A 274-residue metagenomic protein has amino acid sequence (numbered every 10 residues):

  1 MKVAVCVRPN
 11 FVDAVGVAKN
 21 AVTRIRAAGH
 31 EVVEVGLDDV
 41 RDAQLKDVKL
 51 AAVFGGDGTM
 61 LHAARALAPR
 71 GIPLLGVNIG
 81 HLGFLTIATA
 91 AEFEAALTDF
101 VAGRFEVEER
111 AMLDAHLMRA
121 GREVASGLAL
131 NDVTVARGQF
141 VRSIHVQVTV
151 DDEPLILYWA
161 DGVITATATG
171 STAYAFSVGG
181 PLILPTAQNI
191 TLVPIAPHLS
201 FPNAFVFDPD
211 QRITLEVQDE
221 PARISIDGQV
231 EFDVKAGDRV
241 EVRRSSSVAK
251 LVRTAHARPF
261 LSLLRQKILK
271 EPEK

Functional and structural regions predicted by a protein language model:
M1-L50, F54, A91-E106, L117-G127: ATP/NTP phosphate-donor binding region
A51, L74, V163-I164: Short, well-ordered beta-strand core segments
V53-D57, A64-A66: N-terminal glycine-rich "phosphate-gripper" loop used for MgATP/nucleotide binding and carboxylate activation
G56-T59, L82, T169: Short glycine-rich anion-binding loops that position phosphate/pyrophosphate groups of nucleotides and phosphorylated
R65-I79: A short, gly/pro- and small-residue-rich
L82-D161: Catalytic core of DAGKc-family lipid kinases
V135, D151-P154, F201-K274: ATP/nucleoside-binding phosphotransfer catalytic cores, i.e., glycine-rich phosphate-binding loops
L157-F201: Gly/Ser/Thr-rich active-site loops/lids in small-molecule metabolic enzymes that frequently grip phosphoryl groups
